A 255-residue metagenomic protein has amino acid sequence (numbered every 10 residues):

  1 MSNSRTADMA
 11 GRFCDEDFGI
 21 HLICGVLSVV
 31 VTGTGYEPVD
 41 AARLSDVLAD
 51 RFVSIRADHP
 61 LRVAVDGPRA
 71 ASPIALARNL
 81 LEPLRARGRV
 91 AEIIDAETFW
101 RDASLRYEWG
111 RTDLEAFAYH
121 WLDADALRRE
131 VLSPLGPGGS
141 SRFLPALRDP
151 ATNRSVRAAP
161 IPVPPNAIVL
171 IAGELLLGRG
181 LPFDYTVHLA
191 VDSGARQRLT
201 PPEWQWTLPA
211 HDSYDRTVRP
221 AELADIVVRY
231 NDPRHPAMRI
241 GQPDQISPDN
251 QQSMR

Functional and structural regions predicted by a protein language model:
M1-R5, R12: Low-acidity, Ser/Thr- and Arg-rich intrinsically disordered low-complexity segments
G19-A42, L176-R255: Conserved NTP phosphate-binding and transfer environment spanning the P-loop NTPase/kinase superfamily
S45-R56: Pre-Walker A adenine-sensing motif
A64-E82: Glycine-rich phosphate-binding P-loop
E82-E92: Post-Walker A helix-loop "phosphate-sensing" segment adjacent to the P-loop in P-loop NTPases
E92-D95, W100-T152: Conserved nucleotide-sensing/catalytic segment adjacent to the nucleotide-binding pocket in NTP-handling enzymes
P165-V169: Loop/turn-to-beta-strand initiation segments
L170-I171, V187: Hydrophobic beta-strand scaffold positions of dinucleotide-using enzymes
